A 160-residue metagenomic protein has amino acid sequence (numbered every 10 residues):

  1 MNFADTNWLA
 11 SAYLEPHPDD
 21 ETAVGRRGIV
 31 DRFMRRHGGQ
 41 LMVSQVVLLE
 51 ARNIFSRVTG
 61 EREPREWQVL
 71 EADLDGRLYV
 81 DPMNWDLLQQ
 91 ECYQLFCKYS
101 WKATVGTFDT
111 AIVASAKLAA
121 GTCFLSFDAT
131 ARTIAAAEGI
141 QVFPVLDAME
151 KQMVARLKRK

Functional and structural regions predicted by a protein language model:
M1, W8, D19, L118-K160: Acidic, PIN/NYN-like endoribonuclease modules and their adjacent C-terminal/linker elements
M1-V43, R57-V69, M153, R159-K160: Short, well-structured N-terminal submotif of metal-dependent ribonuclease cores
A4, M42-V43, M83, T107 (+1 more regions): Short beta-strand scaffold positions
F33, S115, I134: Hydrophobic/aromatic ligand-binding patch that stacks against planar heteroaromatic rings of cofactors or nucleotides
H37-L41, L78-Y79, L118-C123: Short active-site oxyanion
V47, L88, A111-I112, T130-A131: Alpha-helix capping/helix-boundary segments
I54-D86: Helix-adjacent hinge/juxtasegments
D75-W101, D109-T110: Acidic catalytic patch
